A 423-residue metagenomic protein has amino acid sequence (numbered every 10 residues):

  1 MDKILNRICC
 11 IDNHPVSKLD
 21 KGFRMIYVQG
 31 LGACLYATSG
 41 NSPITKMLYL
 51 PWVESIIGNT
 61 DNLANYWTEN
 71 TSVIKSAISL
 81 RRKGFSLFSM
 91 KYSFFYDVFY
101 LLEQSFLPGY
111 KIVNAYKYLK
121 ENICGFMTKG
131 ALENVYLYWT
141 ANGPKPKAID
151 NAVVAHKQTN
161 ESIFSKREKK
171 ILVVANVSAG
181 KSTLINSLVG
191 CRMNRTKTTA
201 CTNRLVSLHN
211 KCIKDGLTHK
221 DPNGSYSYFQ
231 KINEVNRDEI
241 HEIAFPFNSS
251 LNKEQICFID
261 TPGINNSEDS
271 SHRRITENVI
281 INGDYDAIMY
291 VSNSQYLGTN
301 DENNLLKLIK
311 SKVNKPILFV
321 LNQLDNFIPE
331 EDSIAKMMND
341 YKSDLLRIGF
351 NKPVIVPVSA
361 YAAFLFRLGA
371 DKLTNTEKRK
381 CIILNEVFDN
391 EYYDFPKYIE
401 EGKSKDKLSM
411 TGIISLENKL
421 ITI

Functional and structural regions predicted by a protein language model:
M1-V177, C191-F247, S311-K312, L345-N351 (+1 more regions): N-terminal low-complexity/disordered regulatory or targeting extensions
I11, I44, L48, E401-L408 (+1 more regions): Non-transmembrane, amphipathic alpha-helical segments
H156-Y398, K405-T422: Globular "head" domains of long coiled-coil molecular machines
